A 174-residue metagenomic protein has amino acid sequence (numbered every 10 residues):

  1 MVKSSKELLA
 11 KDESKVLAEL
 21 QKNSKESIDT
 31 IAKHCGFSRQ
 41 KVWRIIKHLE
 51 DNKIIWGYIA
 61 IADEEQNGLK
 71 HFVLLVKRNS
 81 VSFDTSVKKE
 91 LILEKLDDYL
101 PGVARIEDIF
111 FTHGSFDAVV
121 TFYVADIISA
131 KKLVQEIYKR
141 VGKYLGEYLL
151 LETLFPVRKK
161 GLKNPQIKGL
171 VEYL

Functional and structural regions predicted by a protein language model:
M1-L174: A compositional/biophysical signature of low hydrophobicity enriched in polar/charged and small residues
